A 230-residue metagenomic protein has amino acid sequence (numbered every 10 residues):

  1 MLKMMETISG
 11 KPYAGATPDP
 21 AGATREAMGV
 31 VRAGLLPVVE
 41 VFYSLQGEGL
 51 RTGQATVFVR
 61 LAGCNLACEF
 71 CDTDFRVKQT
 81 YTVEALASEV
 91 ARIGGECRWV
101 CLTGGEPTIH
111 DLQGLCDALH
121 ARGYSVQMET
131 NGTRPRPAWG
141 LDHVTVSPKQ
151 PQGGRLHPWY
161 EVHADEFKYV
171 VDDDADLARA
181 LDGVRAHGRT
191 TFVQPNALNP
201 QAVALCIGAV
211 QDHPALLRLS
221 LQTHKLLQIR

Functional and structural regions predicted by a protein language model:
M1-M5, S9-G10, E96, V126 (+2 more regions): Aromatic-enriched hydrophobic runs in primary sequence
L2-K78, G95, K225-R230: N-terminal [4Fe-4S]-dependent radical SAM core
S9-P12, S44, S88, S125 (+2 more regions): Generic serine detector
A23, V41-Q46, C101, G188 (+2 more regions): Generic, low-specificity signal for short hydrophobic/alpha-helical stretches with a mild N-terminal bias, encompassing
G29-L36, E48-A55, A91, D117 (+5 more regions): Residue-level signal for the start and early helices of compact helical domains
L36-Y43, A55-F58, A62, L66-D142: Conserved Radical SAM active-site core
L50, T80-V83, R179: Short linear functional motifs in flexible/disordered or boundary regions
T108-R230: Conserved AdoMet/S-adenosylmethionine-binding subsite of the radical SAM
